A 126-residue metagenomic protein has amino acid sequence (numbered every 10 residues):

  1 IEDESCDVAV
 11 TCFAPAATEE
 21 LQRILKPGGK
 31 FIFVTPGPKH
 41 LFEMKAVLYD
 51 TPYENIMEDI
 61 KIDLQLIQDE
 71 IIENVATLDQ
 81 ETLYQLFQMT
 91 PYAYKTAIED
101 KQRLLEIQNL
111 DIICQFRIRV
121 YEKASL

Functional and structural regions predicted by a protein language model:
I1-V8: A short acidic, Gly/Pro-enriched loop at the edge of an enzyme's catalytic core that lines a small-molecule cofactor
A9-C12, V34: Structural motif
F13-L25: A short, conserved alpha-helix within the catalytic core of class I
P15-T18, G37-L41: Short, catalytically relevant binding-site loops at active-site mouths
G28-H40: Conserved beta-strand signature within the Rossmann-like core of class I S-adenosyl-L-methionine
K45-L66: Conserved Class I S-adenosyl-L-methionine
I72-L126: Conserved Class I S-adenosyl-L-methionine
